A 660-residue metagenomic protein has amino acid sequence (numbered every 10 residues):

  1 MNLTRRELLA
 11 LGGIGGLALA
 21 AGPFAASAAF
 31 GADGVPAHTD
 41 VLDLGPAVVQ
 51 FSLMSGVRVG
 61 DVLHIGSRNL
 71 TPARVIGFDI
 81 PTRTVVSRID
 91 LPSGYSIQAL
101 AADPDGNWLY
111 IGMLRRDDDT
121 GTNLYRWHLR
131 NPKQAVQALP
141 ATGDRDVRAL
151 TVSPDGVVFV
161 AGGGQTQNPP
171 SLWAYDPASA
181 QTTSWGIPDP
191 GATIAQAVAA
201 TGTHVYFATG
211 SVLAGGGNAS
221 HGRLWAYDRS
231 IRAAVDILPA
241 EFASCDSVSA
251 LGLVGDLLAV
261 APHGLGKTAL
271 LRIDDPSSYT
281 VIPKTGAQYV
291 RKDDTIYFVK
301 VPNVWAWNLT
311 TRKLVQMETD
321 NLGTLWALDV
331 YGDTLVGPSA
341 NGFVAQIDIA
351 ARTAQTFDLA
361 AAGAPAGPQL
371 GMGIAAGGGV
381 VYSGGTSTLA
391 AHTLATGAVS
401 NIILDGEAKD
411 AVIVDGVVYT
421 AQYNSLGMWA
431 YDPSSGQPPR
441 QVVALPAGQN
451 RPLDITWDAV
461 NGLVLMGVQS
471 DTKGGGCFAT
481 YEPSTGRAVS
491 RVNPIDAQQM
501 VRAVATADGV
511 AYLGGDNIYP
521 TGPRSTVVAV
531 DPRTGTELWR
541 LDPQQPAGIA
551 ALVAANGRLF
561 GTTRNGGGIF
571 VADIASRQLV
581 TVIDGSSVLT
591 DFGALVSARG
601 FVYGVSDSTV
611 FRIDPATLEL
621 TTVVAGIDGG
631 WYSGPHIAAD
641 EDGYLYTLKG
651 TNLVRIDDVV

Functional and structural regions predicted by a protein language model:
E7-S27: N-terminal export signals
D40-P46, T84-D90, Q134-P140, Q181-I187 (+10 more regions): A short beta-strand motif characteristic of beta-propeller blades
L44-A73: Beta-strand-rich domains and repeat architectures in extracellular enzymes and scaffolds, especially beta-propellers
Q50-S55, G94-A101, D144-T151, A192-A199 (+10 more regions): Repeated scaffold domains used in trafficking and secretory/extracellular systems, primarily beta-propellers
N69-P72, R115-D119, G164-N168, V212-G216 (+7 more regions): Short glycine/acidic-enriched loop and turn motifs that connect beta-strands
R74-I76, T122-Y125, P170-W173, G222-W225 (+10 more regions): A short loop-to-beta-strand structural motif that recurs across blades of beta-propeller domains
I80-R83, H128-P132, D176-A180, D228-R232 (+10 more regions): Short loop/turn segments that connect beta-strands within beta-propeller blades
W631-V660: Blade-level signature of beta-propeller repeat domains, shared across WD40, Kelch, NHL, RCC1 and BNR/Asp-box propellers
